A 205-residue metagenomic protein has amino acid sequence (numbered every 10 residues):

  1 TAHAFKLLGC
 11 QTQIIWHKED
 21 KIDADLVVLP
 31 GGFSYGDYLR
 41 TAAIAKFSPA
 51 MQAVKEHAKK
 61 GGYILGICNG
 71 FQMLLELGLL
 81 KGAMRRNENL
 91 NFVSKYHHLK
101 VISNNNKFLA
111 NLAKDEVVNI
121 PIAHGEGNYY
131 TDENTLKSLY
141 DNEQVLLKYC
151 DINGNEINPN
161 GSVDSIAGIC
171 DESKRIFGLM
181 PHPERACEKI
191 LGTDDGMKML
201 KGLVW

Functional and structural regions predicted by a protein language model:
T1-I67, L74-V93, K100, K137-S138 (+5 more regions): N-terminal beta1-alpha1 cap of cysteine-dependent amidohydrolase-like domains
Y63-I64, N119, F177: Residue-level marker of motif borders
G70-F71, E126, E184: Alpha-helical hydrophobic packing sites
L79-V163: Pocket-forming structural segment of enzyme catalytic cores
K114-V117, D171-I176: Beta-strand-turn-beta hairpins that frame and shape the catalytic cleft of phosphate-ester-processing enzymes
A167-I169: Short beta-strand scaffold segments in enzyme catalytic cores
L179-P183: Glycine-rich phosphate-binding loops of nucleotide-dependent enzymes
